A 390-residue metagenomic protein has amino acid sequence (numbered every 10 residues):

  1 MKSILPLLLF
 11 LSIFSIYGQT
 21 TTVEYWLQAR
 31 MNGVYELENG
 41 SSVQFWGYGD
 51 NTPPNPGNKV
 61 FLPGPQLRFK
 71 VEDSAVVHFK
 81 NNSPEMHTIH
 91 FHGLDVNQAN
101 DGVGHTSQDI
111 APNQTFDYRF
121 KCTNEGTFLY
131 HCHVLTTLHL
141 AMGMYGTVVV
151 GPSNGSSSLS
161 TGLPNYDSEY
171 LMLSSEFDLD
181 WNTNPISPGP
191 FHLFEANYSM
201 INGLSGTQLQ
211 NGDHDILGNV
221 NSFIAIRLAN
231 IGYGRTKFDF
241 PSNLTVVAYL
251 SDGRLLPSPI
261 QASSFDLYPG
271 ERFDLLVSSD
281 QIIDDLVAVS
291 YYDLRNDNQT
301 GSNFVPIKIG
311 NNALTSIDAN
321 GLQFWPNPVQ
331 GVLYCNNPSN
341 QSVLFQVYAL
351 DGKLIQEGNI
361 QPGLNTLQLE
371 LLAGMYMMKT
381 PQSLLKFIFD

Functional and structural regions predicted by a protein language model:
Y25, A29-V150, R235-F265, D285-T300: Histidine- and aromatic-enriched segments that form or immediately flank copper-ligand environments
G49-D50, Y166-V220, A229: Acidic-aromatic/histidine active-site loop/patch
P65, Q114-Y118, H214, S263 (+2 more regions): Short strand-edge motifs at loop-to-beta-strand transitions and within beta-strands of extracellular beta-rich domains
F79-S83, L228-G232, C335-N337: Asparagine-centered strand-capping/turn motif at beta-strand->loop junctions
I309-W325, G331, P338: Residue-level detector of functionally pivotal "anchor" positions at catalytic/ligand-binding pockets or at interdomain
V347-I355, Y376: Short, glycine-anchored, charge-dense loop/turn motifs used at functional sites
L354-L372, F389: Glycine-centered tight-turn motifs at strand-turn-strand junctions
A373-D390: C-terminal tail/sorting-segment detector
